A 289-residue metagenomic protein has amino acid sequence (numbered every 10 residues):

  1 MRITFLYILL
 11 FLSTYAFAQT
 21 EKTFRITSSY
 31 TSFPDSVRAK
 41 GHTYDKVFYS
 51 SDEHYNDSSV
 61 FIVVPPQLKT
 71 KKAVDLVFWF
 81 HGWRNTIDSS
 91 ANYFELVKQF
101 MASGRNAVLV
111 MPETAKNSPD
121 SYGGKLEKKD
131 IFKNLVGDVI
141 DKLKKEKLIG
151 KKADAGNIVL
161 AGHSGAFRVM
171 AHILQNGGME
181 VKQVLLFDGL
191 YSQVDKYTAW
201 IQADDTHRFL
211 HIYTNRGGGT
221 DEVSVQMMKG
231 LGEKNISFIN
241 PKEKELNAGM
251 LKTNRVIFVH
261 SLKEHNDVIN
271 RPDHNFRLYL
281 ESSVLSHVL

Functional and structural regions predicted by a protein language model:
T4-S13: Sec-dependent N-terminal signal peptides
A18-L76, A107, K244, N254: A domain-start/cap signature at the N-terminus of enzymes
A73-K142: Active-site machinery of serine-nucleophile hydrolases
A91-F100, S192-Q202, P241-E245: Alpha-helical scaffolding within the catalytic cores of extracellular/periplasmic polymer-degrading hydrolases
K151-S164, V184: Alpha/beta-hydrolase fold nucleophile elbow
F167-G177: Short glycine-enriched nucleophile-adjacent loop and the immediately C-terminal alpha-helix near the catalytic center
M179-Y191: A conserved short beta-strand
H211-L289: C-terminal catalytic histidine-bearing segment of alpha/beta-hydrolase fold enzymes
